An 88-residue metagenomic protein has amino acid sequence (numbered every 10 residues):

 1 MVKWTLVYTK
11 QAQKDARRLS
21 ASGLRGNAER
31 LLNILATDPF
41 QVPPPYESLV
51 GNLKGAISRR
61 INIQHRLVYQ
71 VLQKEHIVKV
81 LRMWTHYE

Functional and structural regions predicted by a protein language model:
M1-R18, S22-R30, V50, R59-R66 (+1 more regions): Enriched for short, Lys/Arg-rich terminal
N33-R60: A short, surface-exposed loop/turn module that caps and links secondary-structure elements
